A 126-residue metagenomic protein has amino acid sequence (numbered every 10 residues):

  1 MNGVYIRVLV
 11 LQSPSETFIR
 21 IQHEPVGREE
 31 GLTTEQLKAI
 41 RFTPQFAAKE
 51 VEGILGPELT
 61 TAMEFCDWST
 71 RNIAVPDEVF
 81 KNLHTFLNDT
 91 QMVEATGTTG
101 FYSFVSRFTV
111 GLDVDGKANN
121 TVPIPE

Functional and structural regions predicted by a protein language model:
M1-E126: Hydrophobic alpha-helical segments
